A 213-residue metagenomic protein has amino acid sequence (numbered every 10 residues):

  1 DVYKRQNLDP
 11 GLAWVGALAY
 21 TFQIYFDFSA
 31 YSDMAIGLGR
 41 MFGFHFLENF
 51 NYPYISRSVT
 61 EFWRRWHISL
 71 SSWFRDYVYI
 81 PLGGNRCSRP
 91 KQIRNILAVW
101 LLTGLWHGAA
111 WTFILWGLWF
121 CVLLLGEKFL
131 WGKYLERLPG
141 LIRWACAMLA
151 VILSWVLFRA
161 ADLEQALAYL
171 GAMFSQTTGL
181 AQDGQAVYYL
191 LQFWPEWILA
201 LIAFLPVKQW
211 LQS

Functional and structural regions predicted by a protein language model:
D1-A200, F204, Q209-Q212: Membrane-embedded transmembrane alpha-helical bundles that form the catalytic cores of multi-pass lipid-modifying
